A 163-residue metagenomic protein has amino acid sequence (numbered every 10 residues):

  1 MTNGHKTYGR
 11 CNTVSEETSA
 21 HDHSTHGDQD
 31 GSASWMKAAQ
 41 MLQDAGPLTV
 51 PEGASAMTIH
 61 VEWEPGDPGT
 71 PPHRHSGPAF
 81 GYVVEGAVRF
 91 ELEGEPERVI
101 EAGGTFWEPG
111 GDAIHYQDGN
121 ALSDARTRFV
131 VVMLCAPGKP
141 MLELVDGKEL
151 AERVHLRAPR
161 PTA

Functional and structural regions predicted by a protein language model:
M1-M57, V99, E143-A163: A short, N-terminal "cap"/entry segment at the start of jelly-roll beta-barrel domains of the cupin/DSBH fold
P51-G53, W63-E64, E93-D112: Short acidic-glycine-tyrosine-enriched beta hairpin
G53-A54, G66-V83: A short beta-loop-beta micro-motif enriched in histidine and acidic residues
T58-E62, F80, T105-W107, V131: Conserved hydrophobic/aromatic beta-strand scaffold that supports enzyme active sites
G69-H75, L92, V99, D118-A121: Short histidine-centered beta-strand/loop micro-motifs that create catalytic or ligand/metal-coordination sites
S76-G94, G104-T105: Glycine- and acidic-residue-biased ligand/ion/polar-headgroup-sensing regions
P96-E97, G110-P140: Ligand-binding loop in jelly-roll beta-barrel domains
